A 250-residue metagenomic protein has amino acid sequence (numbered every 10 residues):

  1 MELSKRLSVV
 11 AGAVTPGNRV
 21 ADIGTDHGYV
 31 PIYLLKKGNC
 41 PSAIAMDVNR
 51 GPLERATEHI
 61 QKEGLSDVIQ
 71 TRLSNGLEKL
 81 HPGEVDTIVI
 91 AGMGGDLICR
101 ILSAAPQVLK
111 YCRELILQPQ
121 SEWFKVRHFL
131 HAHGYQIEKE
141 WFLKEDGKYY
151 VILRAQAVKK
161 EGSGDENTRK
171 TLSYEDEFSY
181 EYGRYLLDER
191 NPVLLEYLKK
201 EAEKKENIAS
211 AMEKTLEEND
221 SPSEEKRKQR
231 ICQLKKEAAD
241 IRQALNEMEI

Functional and structural regions predicted by a protein language model:
M1-N18, I32: S-adenosyl-L-methionine
G17-D26: Conserved class I S-adenosyl-L-methionine
H27-C40: Conserved SAM-binding loop of SAM-dependent methyltransferases across substrates and taxa, primarily the Class I
S42-D47: Conserved SAM-binding motif I beta-strand of class I
R50, E54-G83: S-adenosyl-L-methionine
E84-G92: Short SAM/SAH-binding signature in class I
A104-R154: C-terminal substrate-binding/active-site "lid" region of AdoMet-derived donor-dependent transferases
V158-K159, D165-I250: An accessory alpha-helical subdomain
